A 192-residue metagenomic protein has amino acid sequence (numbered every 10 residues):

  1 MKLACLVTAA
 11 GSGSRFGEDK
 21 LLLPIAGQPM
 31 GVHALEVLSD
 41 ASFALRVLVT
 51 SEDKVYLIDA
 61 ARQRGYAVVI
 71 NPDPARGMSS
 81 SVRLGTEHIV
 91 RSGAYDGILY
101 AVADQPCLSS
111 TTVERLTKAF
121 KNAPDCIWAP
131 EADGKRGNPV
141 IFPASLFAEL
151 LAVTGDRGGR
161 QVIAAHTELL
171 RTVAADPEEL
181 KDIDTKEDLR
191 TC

Functional and structural regions predicted by a protein language model:
M1, A148-C192: Conserved alpha/beta core of the MobA/IspD/sugar-nucleotide pyrophosphorylase nucleotidyltransferase superfamily
K2-T8, S12-R136, E168-D176: Nucleotide and nucleotide-moiety/phosphate-recognizing core
G13, L23, F147-A148, R190: Nucleotide phosphate-binding site architecture
G85-T86, S145-L150: Short beta-strand and adjoining strand-loop segment in the mid-core of the Rossmann-like NAD(P)-dependent dehydrogenase
N138-F142, D182-I183: Short glycine- and hydrophobic/aromatic-rich loop-to-beta-strand nucleating segment in the catalytic cores
